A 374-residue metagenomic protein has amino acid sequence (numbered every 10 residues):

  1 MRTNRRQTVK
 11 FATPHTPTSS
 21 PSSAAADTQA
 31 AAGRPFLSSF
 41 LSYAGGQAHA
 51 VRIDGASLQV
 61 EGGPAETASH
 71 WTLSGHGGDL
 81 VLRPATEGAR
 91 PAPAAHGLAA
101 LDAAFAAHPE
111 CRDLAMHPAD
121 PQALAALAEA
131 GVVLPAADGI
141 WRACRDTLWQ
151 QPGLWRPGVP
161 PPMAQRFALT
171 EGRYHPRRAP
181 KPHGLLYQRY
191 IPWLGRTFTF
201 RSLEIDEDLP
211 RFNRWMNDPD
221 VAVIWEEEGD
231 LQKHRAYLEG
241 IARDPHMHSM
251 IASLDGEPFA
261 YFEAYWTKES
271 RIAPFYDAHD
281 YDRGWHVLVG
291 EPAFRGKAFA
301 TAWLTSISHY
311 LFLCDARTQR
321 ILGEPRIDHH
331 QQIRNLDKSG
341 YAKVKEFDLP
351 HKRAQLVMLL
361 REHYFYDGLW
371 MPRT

Functional and structural regions predicted by a protein language model:
M1-H49, P162-D206, G368: Conserved N-terminal entry element of GNAT/NAT acetyltransferase domains
N4, P14-S22, D27-G78, L82-A85 (+1 more regions): Conserved beta-hairpin
V81-A95, W285-K297: A short, internal acetyl-CoA/4′-phosphopantetheine-binding micro-motif in the GNAT/acyltransferase core
A92-A106, G296-F312, R334, K338: Conserved acetyl-CoA-binding loop-helix of GNAT-fold acetyltransferases
A104-Q122, L313-P325: Conserved GNAT acetyl-CoA-binding A-motif
M116-A125, L322-I333, F347-H351, E362: Conserved beta-strand-loop-alpha-helix junction that forms the acyl-donor binding cleft
W149-W155, L349-T374: C-terminal "cap" of GNAT-fold acetyltransferases
K268-V289, A293-R295, F299: Conserved acyl-donor/pantetheine-binding loop and adjacent beta-alpha core of acyl/acetyltransferases and related
